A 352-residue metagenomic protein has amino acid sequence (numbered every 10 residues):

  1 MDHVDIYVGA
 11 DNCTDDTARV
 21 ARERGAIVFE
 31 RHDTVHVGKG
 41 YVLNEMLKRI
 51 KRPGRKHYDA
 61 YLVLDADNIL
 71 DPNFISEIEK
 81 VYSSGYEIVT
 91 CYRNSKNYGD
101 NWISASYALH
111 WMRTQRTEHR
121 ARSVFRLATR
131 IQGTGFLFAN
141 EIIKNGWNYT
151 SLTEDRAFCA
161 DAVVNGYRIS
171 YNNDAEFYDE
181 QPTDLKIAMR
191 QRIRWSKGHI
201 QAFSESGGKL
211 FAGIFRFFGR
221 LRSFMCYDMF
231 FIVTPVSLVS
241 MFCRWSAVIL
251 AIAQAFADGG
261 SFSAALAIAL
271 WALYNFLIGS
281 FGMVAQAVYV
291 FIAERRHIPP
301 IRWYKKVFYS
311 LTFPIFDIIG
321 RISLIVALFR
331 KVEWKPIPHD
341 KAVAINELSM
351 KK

Functional and structural regions predicted by a protein language model:
M1-H3: Short, acidic, metal-binding catalytic loop of nucleotide-sugar glycosyltransferases
A10-A18, D33-V35, I69: A conserved acidic beta->alpha catalytic loop
D16, L64-V81: Acidic donor-binding/catalytic loop of UDP-sugar-dependent glycosyltransferases, especially processive GT2
H32-R55, N73-S151, I193-I200, S204: Long helical/loop segments within the catalytic core of UDP-sugar-dependent glycosyltransferases, especially the large
Y61: Short aromatic/hydrophobic "clamp" motif used to bind/position activated sugar donors
R126, C159-Y178: Catalytic donor-sugar/metal-binding loop of nucleotide-sugar-dependent glycosyltransferases
L152-F158: Acidic donor-binding loop at a coil-to-helix junction in glycosyltransferase catalytic cores that engages
L210-F224, A253-K352: Juxtamembrane C-terminal module of membrane proteins
